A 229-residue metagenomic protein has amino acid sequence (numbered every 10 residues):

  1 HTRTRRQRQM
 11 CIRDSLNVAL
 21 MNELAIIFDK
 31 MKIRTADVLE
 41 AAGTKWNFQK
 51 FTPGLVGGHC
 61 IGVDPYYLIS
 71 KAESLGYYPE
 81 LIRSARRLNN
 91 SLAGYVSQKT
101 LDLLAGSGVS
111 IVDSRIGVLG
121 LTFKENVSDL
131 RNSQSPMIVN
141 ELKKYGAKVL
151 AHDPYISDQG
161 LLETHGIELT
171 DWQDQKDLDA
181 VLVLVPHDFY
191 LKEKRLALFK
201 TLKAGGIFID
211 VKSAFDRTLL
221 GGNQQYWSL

Functional and structural regions predicted by a protein language model:
H1-I12: Single conserved hydrophobic/aromatic residue that forms the stacking wall/gate of nucleotide- or nucleobase-binding
Q7, K176-L178, A204: Alpha-helix C-terminal capping/helix-to-coil transition sites in glycosyltransferase folds
R13-S110, S114: Interdomain hinge/lid region at the active-site interface of Rossmann-like NAD(P)-dependent oxidoreductases
G117, K124-E163: NAD(P)-binding Rossmann-fold cofactor-contacting core
T122, L184-F189, K212-S213: Short glycine-/small-residue-rich Rossmann-like dinucleotide-binding loops
E125, D188-E193, D216-R217: Short glycine-rich, flexible loops that bind phosphorylated cofactors or substrates
H165-L178: Short acidic low-complexity segments
F199-L229: ADP-ribose/adenylate-binding Rossmann-like module
